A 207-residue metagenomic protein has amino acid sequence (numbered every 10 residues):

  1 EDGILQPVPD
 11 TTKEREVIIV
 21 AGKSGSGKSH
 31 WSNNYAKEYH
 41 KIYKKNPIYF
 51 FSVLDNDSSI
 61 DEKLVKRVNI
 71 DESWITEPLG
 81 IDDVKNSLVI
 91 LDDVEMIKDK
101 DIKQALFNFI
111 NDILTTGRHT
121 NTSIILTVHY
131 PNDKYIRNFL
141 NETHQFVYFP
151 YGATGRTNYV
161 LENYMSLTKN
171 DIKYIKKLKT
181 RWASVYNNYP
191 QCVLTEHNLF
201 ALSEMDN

Functional and structural regions predicted by a protein language model:
E1-T12: Pre-Walker A adenine-sensing motif
K13-E14, K44, K85, T120 (+1 more regions): Residue-level preference for short coil/turn positions at secondary-structure junctions
E16-E38, V53-D57, N69-K169: Conserved P-loop NTPase motor cores
K37-I48: Post-Walker A helix-loop "phosphate-sensing" segment adjacent to the P-loop in P-loop NTPases
V65: Inter-Walker segment of RecA-like/P-loop motor cores
N138-N207: Conserved GTP-binding G-domain of TRAFAC-class P-loop NTPases and closely related GTPase folds
